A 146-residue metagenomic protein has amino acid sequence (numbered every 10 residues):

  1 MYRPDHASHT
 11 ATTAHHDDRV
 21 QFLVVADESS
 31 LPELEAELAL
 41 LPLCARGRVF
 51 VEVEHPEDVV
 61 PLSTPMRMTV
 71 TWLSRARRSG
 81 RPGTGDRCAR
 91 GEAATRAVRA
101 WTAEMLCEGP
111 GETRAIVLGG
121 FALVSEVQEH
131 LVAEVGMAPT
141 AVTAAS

Functional and structural regions predicted by a protein language model:
M1-S146: Extended, composition-driven regions rather than compact fold-specific motifs
